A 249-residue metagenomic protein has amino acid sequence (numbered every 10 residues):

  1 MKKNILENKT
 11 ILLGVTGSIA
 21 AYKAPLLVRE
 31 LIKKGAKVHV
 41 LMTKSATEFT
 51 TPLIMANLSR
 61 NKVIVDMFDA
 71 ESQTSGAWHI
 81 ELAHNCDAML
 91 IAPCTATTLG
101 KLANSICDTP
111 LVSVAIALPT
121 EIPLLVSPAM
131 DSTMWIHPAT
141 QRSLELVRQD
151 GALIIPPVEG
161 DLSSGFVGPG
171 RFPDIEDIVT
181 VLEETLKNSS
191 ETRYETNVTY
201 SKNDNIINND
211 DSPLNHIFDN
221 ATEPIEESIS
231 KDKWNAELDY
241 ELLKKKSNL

Functional and structural regions predicted by a protein language model:
M1-V126, S132-L249: A cross-family phosphate/adenosyl-ligand binding-site feature
